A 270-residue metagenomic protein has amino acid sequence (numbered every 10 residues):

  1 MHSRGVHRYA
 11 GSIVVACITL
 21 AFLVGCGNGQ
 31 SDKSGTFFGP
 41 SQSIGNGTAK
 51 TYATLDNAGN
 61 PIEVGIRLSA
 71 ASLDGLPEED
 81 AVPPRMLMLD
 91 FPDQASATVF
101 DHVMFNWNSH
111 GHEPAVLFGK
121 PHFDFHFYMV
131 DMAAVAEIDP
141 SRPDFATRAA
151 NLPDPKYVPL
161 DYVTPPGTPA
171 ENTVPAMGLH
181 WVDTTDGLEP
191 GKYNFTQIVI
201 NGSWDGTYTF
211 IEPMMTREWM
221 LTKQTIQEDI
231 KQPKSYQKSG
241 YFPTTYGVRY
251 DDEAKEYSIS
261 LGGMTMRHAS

Functional and structural regions predicted by a protein language model:
H2, H7, A16-F38: Bacterial Sec-dependent N-terminal signal peptides
V6, G11, Y128-V130: Alpha-helical and His/Cys-centered functional microenvironments
R8-Y9, V15, V182, F195: Intrinsically disordered, low-complexity, compositionally biased regions/tails
G29-S270: Metal-centered catalytic cores of metalloenzymes
